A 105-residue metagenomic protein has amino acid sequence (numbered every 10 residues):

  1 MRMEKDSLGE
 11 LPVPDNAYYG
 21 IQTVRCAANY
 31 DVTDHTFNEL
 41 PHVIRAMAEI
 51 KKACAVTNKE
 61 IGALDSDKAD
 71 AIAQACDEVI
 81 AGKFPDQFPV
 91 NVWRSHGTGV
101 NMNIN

Functional and structural regions predicted by a protein language model:
M1-N105: Conserved, well-structured ligand/cofactor-binding cores
